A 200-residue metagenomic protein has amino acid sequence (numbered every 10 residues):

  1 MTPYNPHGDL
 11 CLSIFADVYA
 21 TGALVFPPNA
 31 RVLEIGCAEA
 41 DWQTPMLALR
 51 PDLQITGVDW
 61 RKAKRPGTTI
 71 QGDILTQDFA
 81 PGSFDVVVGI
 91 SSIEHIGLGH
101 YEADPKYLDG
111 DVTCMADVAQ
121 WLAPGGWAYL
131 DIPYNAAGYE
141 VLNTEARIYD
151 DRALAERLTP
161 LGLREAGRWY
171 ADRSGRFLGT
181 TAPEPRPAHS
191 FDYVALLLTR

Functional and structural regions predicted by a protein language model:
M1-G82, I90, A116: Conserved N-terminal segment of class I S-adenosyl-L-methionine
P27, A123, T159: Short conserved AdoMet
V88-I93, G97: A conserved beta-strand element that flanks and buttresses the S-adenosyl-L-methionine
L98-D111, Y139-R147: Short, flexible/disordered intra-domain loops and linkers
K106-W127: A short glycine-rich, Lys/Arg-flanked "PGG" loop and its adjoining helix->strand segment in the class I
L130, A136-E156: Acceptor-substrate binding/catalytic loop of class I
D150-R200: Class I S-adenosyl-L-methionine
